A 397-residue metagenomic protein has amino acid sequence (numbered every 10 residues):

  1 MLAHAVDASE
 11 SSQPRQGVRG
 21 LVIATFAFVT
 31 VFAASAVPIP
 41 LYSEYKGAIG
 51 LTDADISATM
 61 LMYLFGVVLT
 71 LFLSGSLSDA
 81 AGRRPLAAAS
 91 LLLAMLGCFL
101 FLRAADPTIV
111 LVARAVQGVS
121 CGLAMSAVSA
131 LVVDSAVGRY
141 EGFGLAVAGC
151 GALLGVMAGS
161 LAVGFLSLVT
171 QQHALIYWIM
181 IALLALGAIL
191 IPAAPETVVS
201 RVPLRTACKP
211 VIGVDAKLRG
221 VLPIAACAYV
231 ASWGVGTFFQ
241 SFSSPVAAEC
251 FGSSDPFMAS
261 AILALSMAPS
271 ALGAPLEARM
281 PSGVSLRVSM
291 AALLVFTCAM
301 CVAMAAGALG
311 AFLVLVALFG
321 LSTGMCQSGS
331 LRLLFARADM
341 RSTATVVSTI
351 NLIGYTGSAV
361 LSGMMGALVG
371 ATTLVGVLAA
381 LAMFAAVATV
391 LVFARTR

Functional and structural regions predicted by a protein language model:
G50, G82, R103-I109, A303-G307: Helix-breaking motifs and short loop linkers at transmembrane-helix boundaries and internal kinks in secondary membrane
V68-P107: Conserved MFS/SLC helix-loop-helix module at the cytosolic interface between two early adjacent transmembrane helices
A113-A152: Cytoplasmic helix-loop-helix junction between adjacent transmembrane helices in 12-TM secondary transporters
G138-P192: Helix-loop-helix hairpin linking two adjacent transmembrane segments in secondary transporters
L175-P192, G376-A394: Symmetry-related core transmembrane helices of the 12-TM Major Facilitator Superfamily/SLC fold
M258-S282, F296: Transmembrane alpha-helices of Major Facilitator/SLC transporters
V284-S328: C-terminal transmembrane helical hairpin of 12-TM major facilitator-type secondary transporters
T323-M325, L331-V377, L381-A382: A late C-terminal transmembrane helix in Major Facilitator Superfamily
